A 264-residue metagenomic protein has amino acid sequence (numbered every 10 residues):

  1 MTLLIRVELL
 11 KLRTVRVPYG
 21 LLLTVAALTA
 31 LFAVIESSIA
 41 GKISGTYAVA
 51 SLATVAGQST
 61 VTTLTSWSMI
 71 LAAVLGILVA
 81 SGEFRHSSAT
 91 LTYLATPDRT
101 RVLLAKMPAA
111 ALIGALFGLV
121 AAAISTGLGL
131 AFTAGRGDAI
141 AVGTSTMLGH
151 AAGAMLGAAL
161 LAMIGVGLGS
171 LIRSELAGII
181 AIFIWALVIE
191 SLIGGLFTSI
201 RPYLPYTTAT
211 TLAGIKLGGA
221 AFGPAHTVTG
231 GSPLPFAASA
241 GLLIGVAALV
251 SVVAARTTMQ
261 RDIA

Functional and structural regions predicted by a protein language model:
M1-A27: Aromatic- and glycine-rich beta-strand/loop motifs that create alpha-glucan
E8, T96-D98, S174, T258: Generic structural signal for small/hydrophobic residues in well-ordered secondary structure, especially within
K11, S81, T92-L94, G165 (+1 more regions): Helix-capping/transition residues at the boundaries of transmembrane alpha-helices and the short helical linkers
R16-G20, S88, R101, A177-G178: Residue-level recognition of membrane-helix boundary sites in multi-pass small-molecule transporters
V17-I77, L104-R173, I184, E190-S191 (+4 more regions): Secretory targeting signals
S38-G45, G82-R85, R256-I263: Juxtamembrane transmembrane-helix termini
A73-A95, R99-T100, M107: Transmembrane helix boundary and interhelical loop/hinge segments in multi-pass membrane proteins
G241-A264: Junction motif at the cytosolic side of a transmembrane helix
